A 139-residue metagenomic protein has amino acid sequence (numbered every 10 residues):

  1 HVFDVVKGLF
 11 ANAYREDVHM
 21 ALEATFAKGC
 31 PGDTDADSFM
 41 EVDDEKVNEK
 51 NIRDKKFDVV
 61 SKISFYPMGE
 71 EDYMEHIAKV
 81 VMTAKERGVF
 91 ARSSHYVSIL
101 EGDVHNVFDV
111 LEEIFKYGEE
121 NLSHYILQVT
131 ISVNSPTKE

Functional and structural regions predicted by a protein language model:
H1-E139: Charge-rich, low-complexity N-terminal segments
